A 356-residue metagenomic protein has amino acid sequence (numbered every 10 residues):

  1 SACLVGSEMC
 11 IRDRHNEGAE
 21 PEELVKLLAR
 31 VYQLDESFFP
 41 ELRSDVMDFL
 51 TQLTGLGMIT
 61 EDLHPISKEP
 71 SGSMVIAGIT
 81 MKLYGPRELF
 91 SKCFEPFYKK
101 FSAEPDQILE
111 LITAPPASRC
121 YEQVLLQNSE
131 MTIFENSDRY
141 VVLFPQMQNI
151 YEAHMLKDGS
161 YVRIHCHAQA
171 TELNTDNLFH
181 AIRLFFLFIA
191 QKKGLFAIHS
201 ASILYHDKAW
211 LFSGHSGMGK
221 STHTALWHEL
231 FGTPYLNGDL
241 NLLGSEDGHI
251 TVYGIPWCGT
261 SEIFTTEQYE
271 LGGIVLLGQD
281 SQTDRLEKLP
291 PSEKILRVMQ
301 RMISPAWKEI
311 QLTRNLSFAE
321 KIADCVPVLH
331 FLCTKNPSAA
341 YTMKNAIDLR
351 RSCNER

Functional and structural regions predicted by a protein language model:
S1-G6, I11: Single conserved hydrophobic/aromatic residue that forms the stacking wall/gate of nucleotide- or nucleobase-binding
R14-E23: Short capping segments at the starts of secondary-structure elements
L24-L34: DNA-recognition alpha helix
L27, F39-W210, S216, L226-L236 (+1 more regions): A noncatalytic interaction/capping subdomain that flanks phosphate/NTP-handling catalytic cores
M218-K220: Conserved glycine(s) of the Walker
H223: Hydrophobic positions on the alpha1 helix immediately C-terminal to the Walker A/P-loop
